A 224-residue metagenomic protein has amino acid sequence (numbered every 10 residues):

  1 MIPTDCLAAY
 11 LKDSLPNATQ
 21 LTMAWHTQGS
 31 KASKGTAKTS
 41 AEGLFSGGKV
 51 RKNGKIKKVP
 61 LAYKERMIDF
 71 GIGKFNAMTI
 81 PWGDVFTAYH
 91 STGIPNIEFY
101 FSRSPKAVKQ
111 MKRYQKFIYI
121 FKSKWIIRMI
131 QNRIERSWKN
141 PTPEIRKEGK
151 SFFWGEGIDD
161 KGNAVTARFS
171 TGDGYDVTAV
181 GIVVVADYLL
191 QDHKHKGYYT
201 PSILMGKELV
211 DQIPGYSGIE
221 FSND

Functional and structural regions predicted by a protein language model:
M1-T4, Y175: Gly/Ser/Thr-rich loops at beta-strand to alpha-helix junctions that form or flank small-molecule/cofactor-binding
Y10-D224: C-terminal catalytic/substrate-binding lobe primarily of soluble NAD(P)-dependent oxidoreductases
